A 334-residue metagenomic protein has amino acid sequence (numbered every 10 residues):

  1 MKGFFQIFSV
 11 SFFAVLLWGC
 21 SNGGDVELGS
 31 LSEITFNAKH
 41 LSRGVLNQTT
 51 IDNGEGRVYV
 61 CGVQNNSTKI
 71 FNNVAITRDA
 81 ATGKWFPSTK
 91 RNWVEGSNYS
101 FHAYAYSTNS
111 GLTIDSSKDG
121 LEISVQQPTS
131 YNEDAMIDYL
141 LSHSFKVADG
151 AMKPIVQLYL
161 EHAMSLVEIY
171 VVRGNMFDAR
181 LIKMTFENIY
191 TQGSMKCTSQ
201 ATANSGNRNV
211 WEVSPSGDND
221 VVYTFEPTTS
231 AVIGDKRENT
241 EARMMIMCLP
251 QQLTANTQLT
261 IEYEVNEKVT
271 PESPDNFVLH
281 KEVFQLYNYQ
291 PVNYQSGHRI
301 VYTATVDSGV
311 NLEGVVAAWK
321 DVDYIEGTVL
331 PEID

Functional and structural regions predicted by a protein language model:
K2-Q6, L17-D334: Sec-type signal peptide cleavage vicinity
Q6-F12: Sec-dependent N-terminal signal peptides
